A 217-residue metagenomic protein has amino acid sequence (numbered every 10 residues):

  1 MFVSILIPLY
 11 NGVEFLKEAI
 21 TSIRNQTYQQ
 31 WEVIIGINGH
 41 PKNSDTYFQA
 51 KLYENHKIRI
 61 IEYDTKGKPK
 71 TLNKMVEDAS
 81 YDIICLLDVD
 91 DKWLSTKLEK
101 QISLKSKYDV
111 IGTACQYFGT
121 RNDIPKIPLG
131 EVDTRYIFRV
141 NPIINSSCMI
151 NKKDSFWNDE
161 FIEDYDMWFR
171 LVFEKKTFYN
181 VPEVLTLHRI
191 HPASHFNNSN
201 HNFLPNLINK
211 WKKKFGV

Functional and structural regions predicted by a protein language model:
F2-S4, S22, E32, D166: Cell-envelope/extracellular polymer assembly enzymes that use nucleotide-activated donors
V3-F15, A19, Q26, G36: A conserved hydrophobic helix/loop-capping motif in glycosyltransferases and polysaccharide synthases
I20-E62: Acidic donor-binding segment of Leloir-type glycosyltransferases
T46, Y63-A79: Glycine-rich, basic loop-to-helix element that forms the pyrophosphate-binding segment of sugar-nucleotide handling
I84: Short aromatic/hydrophobic "clamp" motif used to bind/position activated sugar donors
D88-K92: The conserved acidic donor/metal-binding loop of glycosyltransferases
L98-I124: Conserved donor NDP-sugar-binding/catalytic core segment of glycosyltransferases
V132-F203: Conserved nucleotide-sugar donor-binding catalytic segment
